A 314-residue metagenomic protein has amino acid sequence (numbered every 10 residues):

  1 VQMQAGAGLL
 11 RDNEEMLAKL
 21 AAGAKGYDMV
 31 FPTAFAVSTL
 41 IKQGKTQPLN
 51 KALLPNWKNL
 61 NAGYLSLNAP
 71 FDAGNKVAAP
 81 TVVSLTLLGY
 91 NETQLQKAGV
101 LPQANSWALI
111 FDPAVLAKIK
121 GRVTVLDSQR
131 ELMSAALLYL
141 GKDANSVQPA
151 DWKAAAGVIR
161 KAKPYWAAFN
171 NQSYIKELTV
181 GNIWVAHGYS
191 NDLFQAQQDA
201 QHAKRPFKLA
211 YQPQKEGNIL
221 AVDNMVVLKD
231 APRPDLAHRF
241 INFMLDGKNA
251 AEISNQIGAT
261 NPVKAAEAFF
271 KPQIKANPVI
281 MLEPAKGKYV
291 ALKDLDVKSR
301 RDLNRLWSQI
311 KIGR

Functional and structural regions predicted by a protein language model:
V1-L40: Early extracytoplasmic/lumenal segment of secretory-pathway proteins
K25-V30, Q47-E92, G121-R122: A structural signal for short loop-to-beta-strand junctions that line the ligand-binding cleft of periplasmic/secreted
V37, T124-A136, L140-Q212: Ligand-binding pocket segment of bilobal, Venus flytrap-like solute-binding proteins
I41-P48, L67, A73-K76, Y165 (+2 more regions): Ligand-binding "clamshell"
Q47-N59, A78, A108, A203-I219 (+1 more regions): Short beta-strand->loop
G89-Q94, L138-G141, A221-R233, E252: A bilobed periplasmic-binding-protein/Venus flytrap-type ligand-binding module shared by bacterial periplasmic
K176, P284-R314: Conserved C-terminal helix/tail region of periplasmic/extracytoplasmic solute-binding proteins
L228-K288: Mature extracytoplasmic/periplasmic domains
